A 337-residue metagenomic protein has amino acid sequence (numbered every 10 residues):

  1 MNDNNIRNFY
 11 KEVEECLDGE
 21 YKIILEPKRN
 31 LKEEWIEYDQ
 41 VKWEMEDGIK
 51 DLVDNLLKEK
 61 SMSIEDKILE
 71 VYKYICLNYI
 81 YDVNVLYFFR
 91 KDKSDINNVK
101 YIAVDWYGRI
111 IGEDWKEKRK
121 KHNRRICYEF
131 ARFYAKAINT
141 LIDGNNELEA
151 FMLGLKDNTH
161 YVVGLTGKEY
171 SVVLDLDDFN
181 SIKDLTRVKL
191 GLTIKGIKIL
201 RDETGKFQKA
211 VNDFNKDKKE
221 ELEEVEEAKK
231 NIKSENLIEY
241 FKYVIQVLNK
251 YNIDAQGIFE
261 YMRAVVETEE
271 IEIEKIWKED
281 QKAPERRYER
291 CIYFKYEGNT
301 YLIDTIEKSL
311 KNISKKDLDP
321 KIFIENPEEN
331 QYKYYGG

Functional and structural regions predicted by a protein language model:
M1-K58, I80, L86-F88, D178 (+7 more regions): Linear, non-domain "peripheral" regions
M1-N2, F133, K233-L237, L248: Intrinsically disordered low-complexity regions specifically enriched for long asparagine
K22, P27-R119, E203-N236, K242 (+1 more regions): Secondary-structure boundary elements
L69, R132, K136, E239 (+1 more regions): Short, contiguous clusters of charged residues that form electrostatic/catalytic patches at enzyme active sites, used
F89-I96, R124, Y161, Q281-K282: A glycine-rich, coil/turn loop motif that links secondary-structure elements
N123-A131, N236-F241: Gly/Ser-rich catalytic serine loop of serine hydrolases
Y128-E226, N231, N249-E325: Hydrophobic/aromatic-rich core segments of domains that either
